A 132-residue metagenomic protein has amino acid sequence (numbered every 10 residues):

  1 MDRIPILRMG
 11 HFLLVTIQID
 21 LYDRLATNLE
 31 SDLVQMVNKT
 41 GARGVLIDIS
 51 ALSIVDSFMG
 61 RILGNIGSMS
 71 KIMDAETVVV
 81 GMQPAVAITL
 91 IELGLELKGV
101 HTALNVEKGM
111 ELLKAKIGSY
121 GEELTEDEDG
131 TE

Functional and structural regions predicted by a protein language model:
M1-R8, G118-E132: Non-catalytic signal-transmission and effector/linker regions of two-component phosphorelay proteins
D2-E30: STAS-typified acidic loop motif
A26-L33, K39, D74: Expand to "…catalyze enediolate/carbanion chemistry for C-C bond making/breaking, isomerization, decarboxylation
A42-R43, I47-E96: Amphipathic alpha-helical interaction surfaces in cytosolic regulatory modules
I66, E111-L113: Catalytic cores of nucleotide-enabled group-transfer and carboxylate-activating enzymes in metabolic and assembly-line
G99-G109: Short acidic-hydrophobic, aromatic-tinged amphipathic segments that line or gate anion-handling sites
